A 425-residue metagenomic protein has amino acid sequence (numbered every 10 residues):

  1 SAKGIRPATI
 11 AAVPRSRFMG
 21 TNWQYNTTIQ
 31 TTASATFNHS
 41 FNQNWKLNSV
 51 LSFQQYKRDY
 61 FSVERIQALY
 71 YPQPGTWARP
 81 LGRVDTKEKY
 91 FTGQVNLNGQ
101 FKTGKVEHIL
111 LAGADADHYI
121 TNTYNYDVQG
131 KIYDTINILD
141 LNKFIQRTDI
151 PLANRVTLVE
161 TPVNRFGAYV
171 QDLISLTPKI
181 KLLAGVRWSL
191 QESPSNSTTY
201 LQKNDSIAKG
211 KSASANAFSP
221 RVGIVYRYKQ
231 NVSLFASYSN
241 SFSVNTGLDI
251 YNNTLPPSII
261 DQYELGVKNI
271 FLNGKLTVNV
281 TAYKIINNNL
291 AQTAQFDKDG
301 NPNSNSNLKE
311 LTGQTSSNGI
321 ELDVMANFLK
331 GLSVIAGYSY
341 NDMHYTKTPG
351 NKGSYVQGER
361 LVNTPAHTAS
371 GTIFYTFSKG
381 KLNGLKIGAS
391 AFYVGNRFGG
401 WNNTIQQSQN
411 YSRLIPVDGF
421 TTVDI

Functional and structural regions predicted by a protein language model:
S1-S40, Q55-E88, I132-V156, T161 (+3 more regions): Acidic/polar loop-and-plug regions of large Gram-negative outer-membrane beta-barrel proteins
T27-T31, K87-F91, P162-F166, S214-F218 (+5 more regions): Residues that define the transmembrane beta-barrel architecture of outer-membrane proteins
Q30-F37, N44-Q100, V163-T198, A217-S243 (+2 more regions): Surface-exposed extracellular loop regions of Gram-negative outer-membrane beta-barrel proteins
T31, F53-D59, G99-F101, A114-I120 (+7 more regions): Transmembrane beta-strands of outer-membrane beta-barrel pores
N38-N42, K46-S52, Y56-E64, S233-L234 (+3 more regions): Membrane-embedded beta-barrel scaffold of Gram-negative outer-membrane proteins
N42-N44, N98, K102-K105, T177-K181 (+8 more regions): Outer-membrane beta-barrel channels and translocator barrels
E88, E107-L111, D115-D117, V159-N287 (+1 more regions): Structural signature of Gram-negative outer-membrane beta-barrels, strongest in the C-terminal barrel of TonB-dependent
E310-N402: Gram-negative outer-membrane beta-barrel transporters
